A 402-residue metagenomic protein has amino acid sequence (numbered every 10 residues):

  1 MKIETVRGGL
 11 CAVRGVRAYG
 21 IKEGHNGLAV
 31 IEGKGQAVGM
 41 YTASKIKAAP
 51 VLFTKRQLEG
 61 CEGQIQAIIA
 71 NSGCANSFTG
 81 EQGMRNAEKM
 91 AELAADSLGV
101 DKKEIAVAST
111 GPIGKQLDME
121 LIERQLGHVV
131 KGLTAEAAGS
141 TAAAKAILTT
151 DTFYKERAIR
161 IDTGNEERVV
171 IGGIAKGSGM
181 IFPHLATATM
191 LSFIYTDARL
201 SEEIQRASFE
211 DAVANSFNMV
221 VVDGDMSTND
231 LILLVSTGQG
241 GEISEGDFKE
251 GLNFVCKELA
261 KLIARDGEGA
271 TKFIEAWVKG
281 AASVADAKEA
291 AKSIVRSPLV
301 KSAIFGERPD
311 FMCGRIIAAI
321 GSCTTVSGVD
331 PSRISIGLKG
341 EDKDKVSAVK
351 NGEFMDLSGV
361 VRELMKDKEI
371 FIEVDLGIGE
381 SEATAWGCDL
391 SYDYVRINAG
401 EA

Functional and structural regions predicted by a protein language model:
M1-N71, A75-R85, A95-A402: A structural signal for small-residue-enriched, beta-sheet-centric alpha/beta enzyme cores and oligomeric scaffold folds
A91: Generic structural marker for isolated residues within well-ordered, non-membrane alpha-helices of soluble domains
